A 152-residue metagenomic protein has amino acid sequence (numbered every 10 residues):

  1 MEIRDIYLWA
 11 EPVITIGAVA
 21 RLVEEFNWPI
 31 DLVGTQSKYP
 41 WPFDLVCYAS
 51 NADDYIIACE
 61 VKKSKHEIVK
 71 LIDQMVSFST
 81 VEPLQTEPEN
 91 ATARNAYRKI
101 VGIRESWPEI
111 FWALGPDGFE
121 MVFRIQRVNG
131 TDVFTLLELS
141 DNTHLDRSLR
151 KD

Functional and structural regions predicted by a protein language model:
M1-I110, L114-D152: A short, conserved, highly charged catalytic patch centered on acidic carboxylates
